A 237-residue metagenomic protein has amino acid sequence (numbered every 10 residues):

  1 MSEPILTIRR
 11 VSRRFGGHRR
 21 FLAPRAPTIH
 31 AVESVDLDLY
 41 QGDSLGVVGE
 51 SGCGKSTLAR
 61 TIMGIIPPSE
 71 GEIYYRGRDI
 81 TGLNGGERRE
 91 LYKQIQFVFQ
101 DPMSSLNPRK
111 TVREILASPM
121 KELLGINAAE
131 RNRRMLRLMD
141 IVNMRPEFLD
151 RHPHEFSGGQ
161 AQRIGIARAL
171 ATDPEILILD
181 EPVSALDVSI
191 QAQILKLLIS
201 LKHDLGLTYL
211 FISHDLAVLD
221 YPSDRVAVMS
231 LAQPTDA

Functional and structural regions predicted by a protein language model:
F21-A26, I80-Q96, E114, E122 (+1 more regions): ABC ATPase NBD coupling module
M63: Helix-to-loop junction immediately C-terminal to a conserved catalytic motif
G71-D79: Conserved ABC transporter NBD signature motif
D79, A129-E147: Conserved ABC ATPase "signature" region
H152-F156, Q160: Conserved ABC ATPase signature
D173: Conserved catalytic motifs of ABC-family nucleotide-binding domains
L186, I190-A237: P-loop NTP-binding/switch modules centered on Walker-like glycine-rich loops
